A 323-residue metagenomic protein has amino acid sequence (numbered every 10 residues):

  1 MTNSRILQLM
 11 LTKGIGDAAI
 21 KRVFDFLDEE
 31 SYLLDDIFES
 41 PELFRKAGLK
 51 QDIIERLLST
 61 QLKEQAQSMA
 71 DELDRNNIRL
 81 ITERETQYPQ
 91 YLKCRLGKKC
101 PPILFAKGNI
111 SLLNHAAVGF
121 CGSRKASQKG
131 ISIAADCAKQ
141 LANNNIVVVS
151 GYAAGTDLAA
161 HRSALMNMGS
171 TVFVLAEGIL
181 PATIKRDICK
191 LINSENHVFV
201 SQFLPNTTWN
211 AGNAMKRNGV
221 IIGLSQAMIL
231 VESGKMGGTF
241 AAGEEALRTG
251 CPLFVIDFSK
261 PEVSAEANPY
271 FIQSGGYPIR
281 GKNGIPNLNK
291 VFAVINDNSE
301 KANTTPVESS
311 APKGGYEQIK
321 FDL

Functional and structural regions predicted by a protein language model:
M1-S132, K139, F321: Short, positively charged patches
T2-N3, E83-L323: Glycine-biased, small-residue-rich flexible motifs in mid-sequence functional cores and linkers
